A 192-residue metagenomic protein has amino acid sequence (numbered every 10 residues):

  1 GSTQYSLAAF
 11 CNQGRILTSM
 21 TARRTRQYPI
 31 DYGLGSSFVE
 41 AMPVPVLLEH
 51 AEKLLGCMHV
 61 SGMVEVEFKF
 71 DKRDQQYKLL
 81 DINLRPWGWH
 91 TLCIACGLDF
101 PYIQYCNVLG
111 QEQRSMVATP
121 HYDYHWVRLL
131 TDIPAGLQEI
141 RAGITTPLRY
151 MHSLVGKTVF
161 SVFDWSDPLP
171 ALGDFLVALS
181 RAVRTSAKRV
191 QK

Functional and structural regions predicted by a protein language model:
G1-I30, A41-E49, F70, Q76-K78: Phosphate-binding site of ATP-dependent enzymes
T25-S36, N83-L98: Glycine-rich phosphate/pyrophosphate-binding beta-alpha loops
Y32-K72, V108: A long amphipathic alpha-helix within ATP-dependent nucleotide-binding catalytic cores
S61-M63, D74-L79, H121: Active-site lining segments that contact anionic ligands and/or coordinate catalytic metals
C96-Y102, V108: Glycine-enriched catalytic-core subsegment of oxygenase/oxidase enzymes
C106-K192: Peripheral (often C-terminal) accessory segments that flank ATP-dependent C-N-forming ligase machineries
